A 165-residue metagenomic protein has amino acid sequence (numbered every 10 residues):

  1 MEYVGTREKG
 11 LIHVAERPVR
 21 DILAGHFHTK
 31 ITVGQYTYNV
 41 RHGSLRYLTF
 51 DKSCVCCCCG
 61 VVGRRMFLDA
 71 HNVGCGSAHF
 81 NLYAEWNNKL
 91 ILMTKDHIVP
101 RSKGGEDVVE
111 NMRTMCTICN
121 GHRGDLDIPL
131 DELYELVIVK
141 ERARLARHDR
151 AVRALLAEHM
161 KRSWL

Functional and structural regions predicted by a protein language model:
M1-L23: N-terminal alpha-helical interaction blocks
E2-K9, D51, F67-E85, V139-R142 (+1 more regions): Non-transmembrane, interaction-prone segments in cytosolic or luminal domains
Y3, Y36-Y38, Y47, Y83 (+2 more regions): Sequence-level detector for tyrosine residue identity
I22-N81, V99-S102, A154: Short, charged surface segments at domain edges that flank catalytic/cofactor-binding sites
G63-M112, D127-I128, L136: Histidine-centered nuclease catalytic patch
M93, R101-K103, E110-L165: A detector for short metal-coordination/catalytic motifs
